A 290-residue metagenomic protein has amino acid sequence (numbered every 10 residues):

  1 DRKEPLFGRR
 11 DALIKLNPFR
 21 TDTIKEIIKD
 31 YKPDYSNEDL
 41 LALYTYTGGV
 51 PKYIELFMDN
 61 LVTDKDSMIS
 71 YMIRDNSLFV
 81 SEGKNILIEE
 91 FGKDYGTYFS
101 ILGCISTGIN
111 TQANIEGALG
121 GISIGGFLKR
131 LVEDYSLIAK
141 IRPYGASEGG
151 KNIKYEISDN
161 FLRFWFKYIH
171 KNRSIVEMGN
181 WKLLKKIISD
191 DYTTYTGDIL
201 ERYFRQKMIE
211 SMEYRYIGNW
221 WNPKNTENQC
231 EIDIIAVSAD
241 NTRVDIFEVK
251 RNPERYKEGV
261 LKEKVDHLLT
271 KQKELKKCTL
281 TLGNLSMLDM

Functional and structural regions predicted by a protein language model:
D1-K182, K186: Phosphate-binding site recognition
K151-M290: A cross-kingdom feature that marks ATP-driven nucleic-acid transaction machinery
